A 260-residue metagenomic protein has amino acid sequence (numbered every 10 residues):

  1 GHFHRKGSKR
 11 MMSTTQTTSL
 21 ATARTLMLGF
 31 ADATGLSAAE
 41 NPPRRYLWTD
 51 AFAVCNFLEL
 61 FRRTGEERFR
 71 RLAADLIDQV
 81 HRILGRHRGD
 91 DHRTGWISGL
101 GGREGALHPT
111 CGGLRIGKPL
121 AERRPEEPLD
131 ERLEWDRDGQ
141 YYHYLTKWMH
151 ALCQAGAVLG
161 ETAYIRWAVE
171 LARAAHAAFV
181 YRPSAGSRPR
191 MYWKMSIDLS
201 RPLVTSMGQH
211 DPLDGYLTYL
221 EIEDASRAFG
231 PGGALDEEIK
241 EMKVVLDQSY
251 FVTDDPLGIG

Functional and structural regions predicted by a protein language model:
F3-G260: Glycan-recognition and catalytic cores of secretory/periplasmic carbohydrate-active enzymes
